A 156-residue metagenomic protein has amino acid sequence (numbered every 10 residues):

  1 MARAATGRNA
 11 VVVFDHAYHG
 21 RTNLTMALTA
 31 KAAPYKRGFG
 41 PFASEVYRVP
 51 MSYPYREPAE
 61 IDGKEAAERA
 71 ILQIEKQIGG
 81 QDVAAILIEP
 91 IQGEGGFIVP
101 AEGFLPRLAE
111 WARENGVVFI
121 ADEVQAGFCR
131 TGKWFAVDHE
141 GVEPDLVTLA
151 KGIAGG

Functional and structural regions predicted by a protein language model:
M1-G156: Conserved N-terminal phosphate-binding loop of PLP-dependent enzymes in the Aspartate aminotransferase
